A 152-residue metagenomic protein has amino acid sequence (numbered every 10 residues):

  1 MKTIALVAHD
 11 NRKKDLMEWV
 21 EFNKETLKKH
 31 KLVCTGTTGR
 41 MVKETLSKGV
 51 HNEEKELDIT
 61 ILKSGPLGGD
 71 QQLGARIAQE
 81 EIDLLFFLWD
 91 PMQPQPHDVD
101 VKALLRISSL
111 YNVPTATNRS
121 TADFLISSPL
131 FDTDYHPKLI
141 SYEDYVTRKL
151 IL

Functional and structural regions predicted by a protein language model:
I4, L27-L32, Y111-V113: Short active-site oxyanion
K14-E25: Histidine-anchored nucleotide/phosphate-binding helix
K29-V42: Short internal beta-strands
V33-T35, I61-K63, F87, T115-R119: General beta-strand structural signal in soluble alpha/beta enzymes
T45-Q72: Active-site rim loops that border cofactor/substrate pockets in soluble metabolic enzymes
L67-I107: Mid-chain, well-packed structural core segment of small domains
A103-L125: Short, acidic/small-residue loops that bind anionic groups at enzyme active sites
S120-L152: Short, glycine-/small-residue-rich phosphate/pyrophosphate-handling segment
